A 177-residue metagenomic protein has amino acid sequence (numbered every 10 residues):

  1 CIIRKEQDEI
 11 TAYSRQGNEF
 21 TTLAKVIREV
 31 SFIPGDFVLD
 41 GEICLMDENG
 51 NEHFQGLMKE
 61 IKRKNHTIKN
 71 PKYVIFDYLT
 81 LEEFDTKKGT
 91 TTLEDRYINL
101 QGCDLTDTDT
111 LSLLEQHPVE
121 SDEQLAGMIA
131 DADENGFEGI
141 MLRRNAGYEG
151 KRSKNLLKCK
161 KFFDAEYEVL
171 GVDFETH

Functional and structural regions predicted by a protein language model:
C1-D109: Covalent nucleotidyltransferase
C1-Q16, K62-R63, Y78-L81, D85 (+1 more regions): Nucleic-acid 5′ end/cap handling module spanning
